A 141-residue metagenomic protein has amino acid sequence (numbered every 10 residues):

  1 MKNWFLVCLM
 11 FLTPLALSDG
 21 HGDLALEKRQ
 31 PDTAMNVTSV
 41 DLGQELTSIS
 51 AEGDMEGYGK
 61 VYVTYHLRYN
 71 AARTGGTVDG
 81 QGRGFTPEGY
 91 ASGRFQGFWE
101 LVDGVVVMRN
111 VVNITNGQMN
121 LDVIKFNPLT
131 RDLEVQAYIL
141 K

Functional and structural regions predicted by a protein language model:
M1-W4: Positively charged n-region of N-terminal signal peptides that target proteins for export
M10-F11, F85: Short, linear, compositionally biased motifs with a strong N-terminal bias
T13-L15: N-terminal signal peptide c-region/cleavage motif recognized by signal peptidases
L17-K141: Beta-strand-enriched cores of mature, soluble protein domains
